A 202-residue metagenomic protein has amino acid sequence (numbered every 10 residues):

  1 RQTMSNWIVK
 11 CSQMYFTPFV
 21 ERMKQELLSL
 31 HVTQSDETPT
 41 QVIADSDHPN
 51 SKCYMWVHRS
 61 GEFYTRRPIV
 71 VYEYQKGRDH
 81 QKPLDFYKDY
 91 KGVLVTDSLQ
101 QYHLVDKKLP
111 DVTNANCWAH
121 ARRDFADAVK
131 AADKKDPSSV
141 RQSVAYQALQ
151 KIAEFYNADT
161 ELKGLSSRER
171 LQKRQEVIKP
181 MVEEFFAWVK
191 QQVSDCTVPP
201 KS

Functional and structural regions predicted by a protein language model:
R1-S202: Catalytic center-proximal scaffold of phosphoryl-transfer enzymes
